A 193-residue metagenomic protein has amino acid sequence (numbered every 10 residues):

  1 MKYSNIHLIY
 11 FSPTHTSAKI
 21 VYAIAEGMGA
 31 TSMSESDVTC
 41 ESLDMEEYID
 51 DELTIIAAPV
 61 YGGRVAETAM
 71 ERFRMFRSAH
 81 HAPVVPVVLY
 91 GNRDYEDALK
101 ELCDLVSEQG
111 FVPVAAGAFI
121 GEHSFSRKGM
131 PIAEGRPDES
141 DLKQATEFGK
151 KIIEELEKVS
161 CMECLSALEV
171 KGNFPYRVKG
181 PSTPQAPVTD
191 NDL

Functional and structural regions predicted by a protein language model:
M1-L8, S12-V38, M45-Q185: FMN-binding flavodoxin-like domain, especially the glycine-rich phosphate-binding loop
V188-T189: Glycine-rich adenosyl-nucleotide cofactor-binding module
D192-L193: Iron-sulfur cluster-binding cysteine motifs and their immediate structural context in ferredoxin-like electron-transfer
